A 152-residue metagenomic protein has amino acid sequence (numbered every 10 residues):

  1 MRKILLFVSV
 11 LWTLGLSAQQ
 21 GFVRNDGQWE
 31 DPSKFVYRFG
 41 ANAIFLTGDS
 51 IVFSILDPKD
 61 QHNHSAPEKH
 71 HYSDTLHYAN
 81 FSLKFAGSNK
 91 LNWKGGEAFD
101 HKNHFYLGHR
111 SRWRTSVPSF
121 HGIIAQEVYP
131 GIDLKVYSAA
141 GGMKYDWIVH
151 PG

Functional and structural regions predicted by a protein language model:
K3-L14: Sec-dependent N-terminal signal peptides
L16-G152: Extracytoplasmic/secretory N-terminal segments
